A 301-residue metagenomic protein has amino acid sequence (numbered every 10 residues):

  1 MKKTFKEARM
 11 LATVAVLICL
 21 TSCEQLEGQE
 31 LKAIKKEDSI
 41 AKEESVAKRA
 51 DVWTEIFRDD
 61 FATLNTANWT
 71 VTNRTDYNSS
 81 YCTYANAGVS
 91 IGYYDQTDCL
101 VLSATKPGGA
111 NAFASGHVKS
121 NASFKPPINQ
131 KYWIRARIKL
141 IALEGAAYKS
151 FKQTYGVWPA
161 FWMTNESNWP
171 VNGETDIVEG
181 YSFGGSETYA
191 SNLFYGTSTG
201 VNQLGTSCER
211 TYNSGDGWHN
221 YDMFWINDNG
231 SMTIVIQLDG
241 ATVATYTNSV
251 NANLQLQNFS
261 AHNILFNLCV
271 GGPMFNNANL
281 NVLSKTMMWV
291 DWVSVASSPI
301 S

Functional and structural regions predicted by a protein language model:
K2-A12: Bacterial N-terminal signal peptides that target proteins for export
C19-S22: C-terminal motif of bacterial Sec signal peptides marking the signal peptidase cleavage site
E24-E30: Bacterial lipoprotein signal-peptidase II cleavage site
L31-S301: GH16 jelly-roll
